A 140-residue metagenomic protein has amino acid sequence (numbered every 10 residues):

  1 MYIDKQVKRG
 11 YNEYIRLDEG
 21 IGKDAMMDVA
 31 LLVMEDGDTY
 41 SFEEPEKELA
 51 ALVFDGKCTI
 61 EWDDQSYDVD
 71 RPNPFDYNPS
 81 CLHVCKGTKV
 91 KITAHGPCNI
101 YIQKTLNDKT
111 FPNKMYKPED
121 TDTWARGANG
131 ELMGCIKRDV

Functional and structural regions predicted by a protein language model:
M1-I3, K8: Intrinsically disordered, low-complexity terminal regions
K8-Y40, G127-V140: A short glycine-rich, His/Asp/Glu-containing loop-to-beta-strand
V29-V33, A50, C81-H83, I102: Conserved hydrophobic/aromatic beta-strand scaffold that supports enzyme active sites
Y40-P45, T93: Short histidine-centered beta-strand/loop micro-motifs that create catalytic or ligand/metal-coordination sites
P45-Q65: Glycine- and acidic-residue-biased ligand/ion/polar-headgroup-sensing regions
S66-N73: Acidic, glycine/polar-enriched metal-coordinating patches/loops that mediate binding to polyanionic ligands
N73-F111: Ligand-binding loop in jelly-roll beta-barrel domains
P97-V140: Surface-exposed beta-loop interaction hotspot
